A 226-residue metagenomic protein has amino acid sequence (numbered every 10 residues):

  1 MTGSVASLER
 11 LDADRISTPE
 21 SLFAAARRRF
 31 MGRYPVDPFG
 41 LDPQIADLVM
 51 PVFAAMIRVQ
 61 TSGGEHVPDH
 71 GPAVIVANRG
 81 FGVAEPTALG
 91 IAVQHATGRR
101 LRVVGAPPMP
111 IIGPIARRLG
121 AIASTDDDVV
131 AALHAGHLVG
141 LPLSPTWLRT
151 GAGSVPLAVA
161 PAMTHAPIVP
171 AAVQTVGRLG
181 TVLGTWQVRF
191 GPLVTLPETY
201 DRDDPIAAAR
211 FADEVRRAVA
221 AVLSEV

Functional and structural regions predicted by a protein language model:
T2-Q44, V130-V226: Non-catalytic C-terminal accessory region of glycerolipid acyltransferases and related lyso-lipid remodeling enzymes
A24, R28, P43-A54, M109 (+2 more regions): Short hydrophobic helices that act as membrane-entry/anchoring signals
G40-D42, A46-R79: Helix-to-loop junction immediately C-terminal to a conserved catalytic motif
A54-A55, H95, A162: Solvent-exposed polar/charged
I57, A121-A123, T150-G151: A conditional alpha-helix N-cap/helix-loop micro-motif detector
Q60-G64, T125-A131: Short, charged beta->alpha transition segments
D69-D128: Catalytic core of membrane glycerolipid acyltransferases/transacylases, capturing the structured, soluble-facing
